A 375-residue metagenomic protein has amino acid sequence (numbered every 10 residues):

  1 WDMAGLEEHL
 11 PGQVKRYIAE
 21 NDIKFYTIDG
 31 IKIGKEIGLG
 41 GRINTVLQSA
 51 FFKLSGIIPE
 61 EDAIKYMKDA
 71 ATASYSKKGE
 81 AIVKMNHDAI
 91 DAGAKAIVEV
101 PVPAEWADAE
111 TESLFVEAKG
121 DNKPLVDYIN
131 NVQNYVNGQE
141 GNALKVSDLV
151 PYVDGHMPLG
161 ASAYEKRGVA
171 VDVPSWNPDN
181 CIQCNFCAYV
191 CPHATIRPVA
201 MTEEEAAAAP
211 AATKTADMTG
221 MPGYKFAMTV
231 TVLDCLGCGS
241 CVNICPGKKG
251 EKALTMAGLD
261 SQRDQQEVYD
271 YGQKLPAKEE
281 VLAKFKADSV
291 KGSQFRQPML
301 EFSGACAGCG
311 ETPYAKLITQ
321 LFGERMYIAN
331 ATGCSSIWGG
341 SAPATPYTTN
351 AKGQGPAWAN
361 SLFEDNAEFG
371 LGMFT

Functional and structural regions predicted by a protein language model:
W1-G40, P198-D217, G250, T255-A257 (+2 more regions): Glycine-rich, acidic loop regions that bind phosphate or pyrophosphate groups
W1-V136, A206-P210: Active-site cofactor/cluster-binding pocket
E61-A73, V153-V173, R197-M228, A257-L275 (+3 more regions): Ferredoxin-type iron-sulfur electron-transfer modules in oxidoreductases and energy-metabolism complexes
G93, W176, C181-C187, C191 (+3 more regions): Short cysteine clusters
P103-P174, P178: Intrinsic disorder at enzyme termini
G160-S162, F186-E205, T231, S240-S261 (+2 more regions): Iron-sulfur cluster-binding cysteine motifs and their immediate structural context in ferredoxin-like electron-transfer
V268-T375: Cofactor-binding active-site loop characterized by glycine-rich and histidine/acidic residues
